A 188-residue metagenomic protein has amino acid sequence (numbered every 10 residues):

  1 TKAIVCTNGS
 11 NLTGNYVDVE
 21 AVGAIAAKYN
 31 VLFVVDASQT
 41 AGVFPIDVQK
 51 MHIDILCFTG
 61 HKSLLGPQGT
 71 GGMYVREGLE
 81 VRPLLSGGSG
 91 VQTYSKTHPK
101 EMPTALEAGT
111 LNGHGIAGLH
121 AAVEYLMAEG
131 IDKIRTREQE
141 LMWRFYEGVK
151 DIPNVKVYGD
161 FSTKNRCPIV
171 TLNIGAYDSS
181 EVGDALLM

Functional and structural regions predicted by a protein language model:
T1-M188: Pyridoxal 5′-phosphate
